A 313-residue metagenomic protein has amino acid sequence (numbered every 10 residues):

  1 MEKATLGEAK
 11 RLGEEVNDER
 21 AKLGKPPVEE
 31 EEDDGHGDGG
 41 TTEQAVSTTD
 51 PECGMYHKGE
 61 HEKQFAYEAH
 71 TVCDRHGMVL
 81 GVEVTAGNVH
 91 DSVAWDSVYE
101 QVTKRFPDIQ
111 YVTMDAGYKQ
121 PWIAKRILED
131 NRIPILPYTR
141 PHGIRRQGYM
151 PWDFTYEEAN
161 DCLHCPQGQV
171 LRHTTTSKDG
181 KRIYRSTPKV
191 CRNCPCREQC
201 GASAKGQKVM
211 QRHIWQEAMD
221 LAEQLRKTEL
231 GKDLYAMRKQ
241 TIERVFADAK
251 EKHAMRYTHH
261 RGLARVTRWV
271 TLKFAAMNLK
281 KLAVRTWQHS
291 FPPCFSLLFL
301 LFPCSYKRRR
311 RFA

Functional and structural regions predicted by a protein language model:
M1-A313: Anion-binding and metal-coordination hotspots
